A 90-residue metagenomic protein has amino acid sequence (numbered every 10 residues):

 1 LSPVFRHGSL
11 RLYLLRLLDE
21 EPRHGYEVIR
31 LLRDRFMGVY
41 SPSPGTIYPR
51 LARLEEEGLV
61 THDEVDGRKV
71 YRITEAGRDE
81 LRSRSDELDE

Functional and structural regions predicted by a protein language model:
L1-L88: Basic helix-turn-helix/winged-helix DNA-binding cores and closely related short helical interaction motifs
